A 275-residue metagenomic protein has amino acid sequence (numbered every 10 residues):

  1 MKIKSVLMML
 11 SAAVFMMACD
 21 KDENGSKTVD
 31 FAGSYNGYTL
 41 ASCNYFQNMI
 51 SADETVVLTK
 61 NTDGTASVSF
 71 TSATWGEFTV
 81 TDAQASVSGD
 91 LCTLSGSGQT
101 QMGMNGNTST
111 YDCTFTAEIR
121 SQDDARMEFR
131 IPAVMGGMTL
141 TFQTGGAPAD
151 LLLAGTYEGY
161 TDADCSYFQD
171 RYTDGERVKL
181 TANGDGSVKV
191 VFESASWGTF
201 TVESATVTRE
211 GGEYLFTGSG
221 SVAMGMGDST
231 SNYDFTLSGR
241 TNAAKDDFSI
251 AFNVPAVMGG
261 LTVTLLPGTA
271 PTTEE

Functional and structural regions predicted by a protein language model:
K2-M8, A13-Y38, A133-T156, M258-E275: Bacterial Sec-dependent N-terminal signal peptides
V29-I50, T62, L152-D174: Transition segment at domain starts
S34, Y38, S69-T71, A83 (+10 more regions): Tandem-repeat architecture and repeat-register "anchor" residues
Y38-N44, A73-W75, P132-G136, D162-S166 (+3 more regions): Hydrophobic lipid-interacting interfaces of membrane-associated proteins
N48-S86, D170-T206: N-terminal glycine/threonine-rich, aromatic-flanked beta-hairpin/loop signature
N61, R120, E158, S166 (+2 more regions): Asparagine/serine/threonine-enriched low-complexity, disordered tracts, especially those forming N-linked glycosylation
L91-L151, E213-E275: Beta-sheet ligand-binding and adhesion/scaffold domains
